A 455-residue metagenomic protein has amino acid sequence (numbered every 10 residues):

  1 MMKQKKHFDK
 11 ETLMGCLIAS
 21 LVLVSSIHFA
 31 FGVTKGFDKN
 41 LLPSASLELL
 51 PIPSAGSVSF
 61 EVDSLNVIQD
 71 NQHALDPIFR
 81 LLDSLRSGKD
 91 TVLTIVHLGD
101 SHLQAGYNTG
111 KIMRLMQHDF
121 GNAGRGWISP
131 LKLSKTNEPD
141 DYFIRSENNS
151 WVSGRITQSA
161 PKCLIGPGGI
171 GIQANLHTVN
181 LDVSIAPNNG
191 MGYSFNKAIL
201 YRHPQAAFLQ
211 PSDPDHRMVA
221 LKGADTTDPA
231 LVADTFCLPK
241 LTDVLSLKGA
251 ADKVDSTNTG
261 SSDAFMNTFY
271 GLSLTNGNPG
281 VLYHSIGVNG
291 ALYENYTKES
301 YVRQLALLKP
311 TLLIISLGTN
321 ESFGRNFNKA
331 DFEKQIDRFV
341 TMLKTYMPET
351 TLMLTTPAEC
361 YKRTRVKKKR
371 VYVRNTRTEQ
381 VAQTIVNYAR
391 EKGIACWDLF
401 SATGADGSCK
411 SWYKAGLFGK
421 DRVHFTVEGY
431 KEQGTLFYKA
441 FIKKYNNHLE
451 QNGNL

Functional and structural regions predicted by a protein language model:
K3, F8-P53, E61, V67-N71 (+4 more regions): Conserved catalytic region of serine esterases and O-acyltransferases that act on ester linkages in lipids
S64, P77, S84, T91 (+3 more regions): Coil residues (strongly favoring Ser/Thr
D70-D83, E294-L307, K334-M342, Q383 (+1 more regions): Alpha-helical scaffolding within the catalytic cores of extracellular/periplasmic polymer-degrading hydrolases
D76, G106, G110, R114 (+10 more regions): Solvent-exposed, polar/charged alpha-helical surfaces in well-ordered, non-transmembrane soluble domains, broadly
L98-S101, S285-G290, I315-N320, T355-E359 (+1 more regions): Active-site-proximal beta-strand/loop segments in catalytic clefts of secreted hydrolases
Q104-D215, T226, C237-K334, H424: Conserved SGNH/GDSL esterase-like catalytic core that processes O-acyl groups on lipids and polysaccharides
N289, K298, C360-L455: Catalytic His-Asp segment of secreted/periplasmic serine-dependent ester chemistry enzymes
P310-S322, A330-Y346, M353-C396: Conserved N-terminal glycine/acidic-rich loop preference
